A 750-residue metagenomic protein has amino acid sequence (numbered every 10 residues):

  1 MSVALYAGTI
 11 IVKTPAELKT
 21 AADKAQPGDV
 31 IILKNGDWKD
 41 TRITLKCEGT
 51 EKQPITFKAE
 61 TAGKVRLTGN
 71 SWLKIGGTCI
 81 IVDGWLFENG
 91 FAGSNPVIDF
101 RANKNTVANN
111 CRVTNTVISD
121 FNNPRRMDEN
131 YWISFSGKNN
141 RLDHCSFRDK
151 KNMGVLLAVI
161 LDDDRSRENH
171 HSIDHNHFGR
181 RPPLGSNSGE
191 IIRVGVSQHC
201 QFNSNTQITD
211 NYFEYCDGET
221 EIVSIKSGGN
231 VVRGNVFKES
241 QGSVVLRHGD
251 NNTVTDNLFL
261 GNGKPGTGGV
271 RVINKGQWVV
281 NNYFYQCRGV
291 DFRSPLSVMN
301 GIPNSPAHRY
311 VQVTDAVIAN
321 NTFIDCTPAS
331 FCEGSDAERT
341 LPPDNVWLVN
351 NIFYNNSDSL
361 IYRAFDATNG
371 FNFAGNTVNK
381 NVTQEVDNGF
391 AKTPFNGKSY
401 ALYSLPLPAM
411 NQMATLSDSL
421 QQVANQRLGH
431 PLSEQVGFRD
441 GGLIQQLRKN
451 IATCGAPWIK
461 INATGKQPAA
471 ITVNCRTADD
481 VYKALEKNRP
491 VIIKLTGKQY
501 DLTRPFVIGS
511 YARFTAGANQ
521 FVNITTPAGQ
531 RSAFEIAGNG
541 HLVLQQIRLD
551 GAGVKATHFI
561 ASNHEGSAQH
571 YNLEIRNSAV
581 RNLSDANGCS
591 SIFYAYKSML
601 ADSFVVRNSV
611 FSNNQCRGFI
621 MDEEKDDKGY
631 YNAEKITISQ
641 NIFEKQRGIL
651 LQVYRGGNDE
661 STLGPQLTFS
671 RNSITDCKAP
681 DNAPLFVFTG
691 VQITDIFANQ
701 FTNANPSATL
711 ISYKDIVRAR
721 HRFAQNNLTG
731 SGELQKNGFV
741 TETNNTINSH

Functional and structural regions predicted by a protein language model:
M1-A7: Hydrophobic h-region of N-terminal signal peptides that target proteins for export in Gram-negative bacteria
A7, G28, D40, K52-P54 (+19 more regions): Surface-exposed or flexible loop/turn and strand-edge residues in extracellular/cell-surface modules
A7-T44, T50, K460-D501, V507: Acidic Gly/Asp/Thr-rich repetitive segments characteristic of extracellular carbohydrate-active and adhesion proteins
I11-K13, I32-T41, L45-A102, D120-N122 (+3 more regions): Right-handed parallel beta-helix/beta-spiral solenoid domain characteristic of secreted/periplasmic
D23-P27, G49-E51, I75-G76, F135-S136 (+6 more regions): Flexible, charged surface loops at secondary-structure boundaries
R42, G69-K74, E88-C111, S119-S399 (+5 more regions): Glycine- and acidic/polar-rich repeat regions and solenoidal domains
D387-N474, Y482, T729, E733-H750: Surface beta-loop-beta hairpin patches that serve as ligand-binding interfaces in beta-rich domains
